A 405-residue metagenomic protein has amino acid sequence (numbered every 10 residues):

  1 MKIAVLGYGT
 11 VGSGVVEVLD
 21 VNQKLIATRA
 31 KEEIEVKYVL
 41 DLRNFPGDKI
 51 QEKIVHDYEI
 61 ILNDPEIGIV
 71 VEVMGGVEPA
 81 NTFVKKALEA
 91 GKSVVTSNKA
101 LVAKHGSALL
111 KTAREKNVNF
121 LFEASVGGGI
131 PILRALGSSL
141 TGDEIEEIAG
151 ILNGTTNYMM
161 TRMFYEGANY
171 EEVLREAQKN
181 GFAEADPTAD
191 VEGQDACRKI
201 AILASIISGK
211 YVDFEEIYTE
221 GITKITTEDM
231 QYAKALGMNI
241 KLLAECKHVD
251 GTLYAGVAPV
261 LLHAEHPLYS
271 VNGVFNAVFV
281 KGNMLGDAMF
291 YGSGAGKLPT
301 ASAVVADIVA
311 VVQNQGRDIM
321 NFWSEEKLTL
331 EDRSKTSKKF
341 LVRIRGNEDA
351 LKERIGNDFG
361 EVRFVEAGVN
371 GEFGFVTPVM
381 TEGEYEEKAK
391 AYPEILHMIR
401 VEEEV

Functional and structural regions predicted by a protein language model:
G12-S13: N-terminal Rossmann-fold NAD(P) dinucleotide-binding loop
V21-D48: NAD(P)-binding Rossmann-fold cofactor-contacting core
H56-S97: Rossmann-fold NAD(P) dinucleotide-binding segment
I67, R114-D195, I202: Rossmann-like NAD(P)H-binding beta-loop-alpha module
A80-K86, A90, K99-G137: Rossmann-fold NAD(P)-binding glycine/threonine-rich loop
I145-A149, N157-M160, F164, E176 (+3 more regions): Catalytic, metal-anchored helix/loop core of enzyme active sites in primary metabolism
L174-S270, F275-A277: Substrate-binding/catalytic subdomain of NAD(P)-dependent oxidoreductase enzymes
I308-V405: A conserved regulatory-domain signal marking ACT and ACT-like small-molecule sensing domains and adjacent regulatory
